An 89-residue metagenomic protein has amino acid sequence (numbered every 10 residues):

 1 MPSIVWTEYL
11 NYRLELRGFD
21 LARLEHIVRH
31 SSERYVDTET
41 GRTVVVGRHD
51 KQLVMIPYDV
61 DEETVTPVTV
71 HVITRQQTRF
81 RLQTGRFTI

Functional and structural regions predicted by a protein language model:
M1-I89: Ribonuclease/tRNase effector modules and their secretory precursors
